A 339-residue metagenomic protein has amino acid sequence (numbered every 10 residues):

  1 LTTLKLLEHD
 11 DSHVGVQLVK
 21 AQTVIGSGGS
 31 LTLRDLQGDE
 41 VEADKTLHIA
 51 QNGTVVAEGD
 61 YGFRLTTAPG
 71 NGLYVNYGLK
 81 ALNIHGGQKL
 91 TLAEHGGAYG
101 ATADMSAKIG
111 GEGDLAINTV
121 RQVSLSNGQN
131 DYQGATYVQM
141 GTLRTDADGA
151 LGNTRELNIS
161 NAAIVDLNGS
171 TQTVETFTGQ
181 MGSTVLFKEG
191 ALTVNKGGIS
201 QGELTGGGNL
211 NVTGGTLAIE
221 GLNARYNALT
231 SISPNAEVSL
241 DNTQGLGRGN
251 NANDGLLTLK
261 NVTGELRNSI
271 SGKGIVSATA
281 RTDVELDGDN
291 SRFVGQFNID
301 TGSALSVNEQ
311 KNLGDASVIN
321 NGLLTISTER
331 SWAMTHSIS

Functional and structural regions predicted by a protein language model:
L1-N71: Extracellular, surface-exposed repeat/solenoid domains
T2, H13, A103-G111, Q122-G182 (+3 more regions): Surface-exposed loop/turn positions within long extracellular repeat scaffolds, especially the passenger domains
R64-L65, N76-Y77, L186, V194-N195 (+1 more regions): Beta-strand-rich, repetitive solenoid scaffolds
R64-Y74, F187-K188, N250-N253: Extracellular interaction modules
Y74-L125, L217, A278, D283: N-terminal segments that cap or nucleate solenoid repeat domains
T184-L192, N211-G215, N261-V262, A278-D283: Short, surface-exposed secondary-structure junctions/capping segments
